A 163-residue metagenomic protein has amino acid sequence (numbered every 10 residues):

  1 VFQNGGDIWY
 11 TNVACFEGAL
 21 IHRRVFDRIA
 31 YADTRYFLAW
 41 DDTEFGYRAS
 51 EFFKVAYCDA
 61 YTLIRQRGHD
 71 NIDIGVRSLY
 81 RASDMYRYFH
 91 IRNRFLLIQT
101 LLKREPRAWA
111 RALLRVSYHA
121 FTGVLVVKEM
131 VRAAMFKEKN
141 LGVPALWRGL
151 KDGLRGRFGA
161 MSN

Functional and structural regions predicted by a protein language model:
F2-I21, L79-R81: A recurrent flexible, glycine/aromatic-enriched loop bordering the glycosyltransferase active site that acts as
A19-Y31, R35-Y61: A short, conserved alpha-helix in the catalytic core of glycosyltransferases
F26, H69-D70, A110: Intrinsically disordered, low-complexity Ser/Thr/Pro/Gly-rich regulatory segments
C58-S78: Active-site donor/metal-binding and catalytic loop motifs of nucleotide-sugar-dependent glycosylation enzymes
V76-Y88: A short acidic, glycine-rich active-site loop that binds or catalyzes chemistry on phosphate/adenosine moieties
I91-F95: A conserved mid-domain beta-alpha-beta active-site/ligand-binding segment of alpha/beta enzyme cores
K103-N163: Non-catalytic, C-terminal membrane-associated alpha-helical segments of glycosyltransferases
